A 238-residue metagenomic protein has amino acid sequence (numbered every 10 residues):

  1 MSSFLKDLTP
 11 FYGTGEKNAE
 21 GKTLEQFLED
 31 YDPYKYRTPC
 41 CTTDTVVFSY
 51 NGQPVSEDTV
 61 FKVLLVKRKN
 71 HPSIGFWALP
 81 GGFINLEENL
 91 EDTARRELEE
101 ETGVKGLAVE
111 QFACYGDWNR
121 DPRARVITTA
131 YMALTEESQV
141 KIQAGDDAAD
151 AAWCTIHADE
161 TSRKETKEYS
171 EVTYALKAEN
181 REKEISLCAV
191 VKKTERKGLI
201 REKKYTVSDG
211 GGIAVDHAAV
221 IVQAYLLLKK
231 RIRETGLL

Functional and structural regions predicted by a protein language model:
M1-L238: N-terminal leader/linker segments that precede catalytic domains of diphosphate-processing enzymes
